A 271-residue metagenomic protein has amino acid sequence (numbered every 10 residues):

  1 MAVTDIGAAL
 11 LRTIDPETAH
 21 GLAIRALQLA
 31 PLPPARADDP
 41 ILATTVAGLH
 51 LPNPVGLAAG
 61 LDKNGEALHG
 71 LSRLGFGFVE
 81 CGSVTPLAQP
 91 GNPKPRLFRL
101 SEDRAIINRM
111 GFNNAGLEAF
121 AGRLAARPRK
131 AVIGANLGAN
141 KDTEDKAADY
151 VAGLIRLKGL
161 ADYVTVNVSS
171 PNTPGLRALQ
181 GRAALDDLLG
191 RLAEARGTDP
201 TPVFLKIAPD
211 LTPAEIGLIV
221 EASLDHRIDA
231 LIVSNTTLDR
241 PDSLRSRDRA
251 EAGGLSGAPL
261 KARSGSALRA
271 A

Functional and structural regions predicted by a protein language model:
M1, A35-G56, A119-A125, R129: N-terminal amphipathic alpha-helix/helix-capping segment at the start of soluble metabolic enzymes
A2-V46, N108-N113: An N-cap/entry alpha-helix motif that binds or orients negatively charged groups
I24, Q28-P31, A35-A37, S170-A184 (+2 more regions): Glycine/Thr-rich beta-alpha phosphate-binding loop at enzyme active sites
L51, G56, G60-Q89: Active-site cofactor/substrate anionic-group-binding motifs, chiefly glycine- and Lys/Arg-rich phosphate-binding loops
N53-A59, G77-C81, N108, I133-L137 (+3 more regions): Hydrophobic faces of well-ordered beta-strands that scaffold small-molecule active sites in alpha/beta enzyme cores
G82-V132: A gly/proline- and charged-residue-enriched helix-loop-helix capping module
L87-R96, L117-A119, A125-A126, N172-P200 (+3 more regions): Active-site-adjacent beta->alpha loops and helix N-cap segments on the catalytic face of soluble alpha/beta enzymes
A139-V151, A178, A184, L205-L224: Active-site glycine- and acidic-residue-rich loops that bind and position anionic ligands or nucleotide-like cofactors
